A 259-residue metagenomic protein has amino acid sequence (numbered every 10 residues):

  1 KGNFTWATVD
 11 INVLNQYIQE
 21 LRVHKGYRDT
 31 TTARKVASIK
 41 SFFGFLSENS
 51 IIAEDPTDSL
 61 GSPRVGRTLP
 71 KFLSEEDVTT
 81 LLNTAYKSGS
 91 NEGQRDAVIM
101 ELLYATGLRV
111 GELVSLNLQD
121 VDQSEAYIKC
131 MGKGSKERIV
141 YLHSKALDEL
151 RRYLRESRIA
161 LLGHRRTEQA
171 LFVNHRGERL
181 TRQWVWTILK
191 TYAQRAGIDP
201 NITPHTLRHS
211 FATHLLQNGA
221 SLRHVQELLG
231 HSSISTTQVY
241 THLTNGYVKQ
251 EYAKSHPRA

Functional and structural regions predicted by a protein language model:
K1-A259: Conserved catalytic core of the tyrosine transesterase superfamily
